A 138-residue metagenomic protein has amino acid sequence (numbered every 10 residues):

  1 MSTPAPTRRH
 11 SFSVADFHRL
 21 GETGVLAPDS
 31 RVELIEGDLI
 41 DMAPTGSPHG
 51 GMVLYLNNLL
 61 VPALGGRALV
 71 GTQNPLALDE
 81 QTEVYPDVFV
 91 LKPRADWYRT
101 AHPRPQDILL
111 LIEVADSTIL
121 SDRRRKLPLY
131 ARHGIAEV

Functional and structural regions predicted by a protein language model:
M1-E137: Gly/Pro/Ser/Thr-rich low-complexity, intrinsically disordered segments predominantly at protein N-termini
